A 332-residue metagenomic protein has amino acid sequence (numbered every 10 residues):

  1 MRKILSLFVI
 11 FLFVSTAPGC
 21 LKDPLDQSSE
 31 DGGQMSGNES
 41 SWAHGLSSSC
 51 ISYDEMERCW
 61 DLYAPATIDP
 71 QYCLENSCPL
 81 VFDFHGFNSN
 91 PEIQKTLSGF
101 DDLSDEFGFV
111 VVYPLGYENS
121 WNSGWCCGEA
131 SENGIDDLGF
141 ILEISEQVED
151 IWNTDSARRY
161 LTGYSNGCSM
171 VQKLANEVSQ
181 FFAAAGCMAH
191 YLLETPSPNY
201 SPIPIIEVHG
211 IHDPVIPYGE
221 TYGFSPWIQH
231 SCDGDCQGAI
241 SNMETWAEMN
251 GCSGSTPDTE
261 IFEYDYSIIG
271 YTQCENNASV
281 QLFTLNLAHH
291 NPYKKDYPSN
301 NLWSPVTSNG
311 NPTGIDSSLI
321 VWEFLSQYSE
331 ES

Functional and structural regions predicted by a protein language model:
M1-E30: Secretory targeting signatures
C20-L80, E92, E106, N133 (+5 more regions): A domain-start/cap signature at the N-terminus of enzymes
I51-D61, Y72-Y160, Y164, M170-E177 (+1 more regions): Serine-hydrolase catalytic machinery in alpha/beta-hydrolase-like enzymes
E55, I203, I240-S332: Alpha/beta-hydrolase-fold serine-hydrolase catalytic core, especially in secreted/extracellular enzymes
P79, R158, I203-P204, V280: Alpha/beta-hydrolase fold active-site loops
F82-F84, M188, L285: Alpha/beta-hydrolase
E207-H209, D213: Short beta-strand/loop motif that positions the catalytic acidic residue of the alpha/beta-hydrolase fold
D213-I216, H290-P292: Acidic catalytic loop of the alpha/beta-hydrolase fold
